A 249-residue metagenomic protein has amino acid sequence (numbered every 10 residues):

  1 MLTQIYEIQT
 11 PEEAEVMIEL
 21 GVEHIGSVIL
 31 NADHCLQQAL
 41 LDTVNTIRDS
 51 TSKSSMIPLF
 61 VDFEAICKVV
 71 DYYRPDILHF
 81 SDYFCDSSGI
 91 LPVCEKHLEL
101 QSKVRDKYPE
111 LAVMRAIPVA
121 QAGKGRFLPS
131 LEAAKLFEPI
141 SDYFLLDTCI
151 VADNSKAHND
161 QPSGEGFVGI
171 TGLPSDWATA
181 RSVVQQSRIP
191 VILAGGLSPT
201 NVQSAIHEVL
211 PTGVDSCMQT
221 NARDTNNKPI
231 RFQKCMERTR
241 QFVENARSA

Functional and structural regions predicted by a protein language model:
L2-E13: N-terminal basic/disordered segments at the start of proteins
E12-E19, C67, L128-I140, V202-V209: Short amphipathic alpha-helices and their capping/turn segments at secondary-structure boundaries
M17, L78, F144, D176 (+4 more regions): Conserved, mostly hydrophobic/aromatic
G26-D33, R48-R188: Conserved anion-binding
L40-I47, S88-V104, K156-E165, G169 (+1 more regions): C-terminal helical cap(s) of enzyme catalytic domains, especially alpha/beta-barrels
I57, S81, I192-L197, V214-Q219: Glycine-rich beta-strand-to-loop/alpha-helix junction loops that act as flexible
L145, D153, V191, T212 (+2 more regions): A generic "structured core" feature
I192-L210, N221-D224: A C-terminal functional module that forms or caps the active site or interfaces directly with catalytic machinery
